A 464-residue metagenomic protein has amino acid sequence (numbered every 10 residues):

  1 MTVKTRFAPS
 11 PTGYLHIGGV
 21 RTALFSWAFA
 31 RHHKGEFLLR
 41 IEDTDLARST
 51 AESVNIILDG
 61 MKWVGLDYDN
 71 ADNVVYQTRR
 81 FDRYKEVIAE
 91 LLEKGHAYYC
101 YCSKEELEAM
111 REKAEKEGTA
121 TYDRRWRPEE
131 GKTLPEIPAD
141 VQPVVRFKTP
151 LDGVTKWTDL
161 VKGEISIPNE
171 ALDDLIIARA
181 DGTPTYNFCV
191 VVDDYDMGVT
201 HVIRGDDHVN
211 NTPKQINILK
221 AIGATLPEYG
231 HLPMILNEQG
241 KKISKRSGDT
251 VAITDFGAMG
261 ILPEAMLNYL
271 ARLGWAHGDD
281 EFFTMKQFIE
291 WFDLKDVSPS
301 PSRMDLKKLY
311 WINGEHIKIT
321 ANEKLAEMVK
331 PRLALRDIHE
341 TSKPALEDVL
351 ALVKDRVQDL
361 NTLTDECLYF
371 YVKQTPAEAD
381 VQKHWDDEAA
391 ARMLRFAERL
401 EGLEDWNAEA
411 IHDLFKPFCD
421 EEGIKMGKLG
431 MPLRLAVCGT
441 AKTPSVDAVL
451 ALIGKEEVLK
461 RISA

Functional and structural regions predicted by a protein language model:
M1-T119, N211-A224, A265: N-terminal Rossmann-like or analogous alpha/beta NTP/dinucleotide-binding catalytic cores that position adenine
T5-P11, L39-D43, M197-V202, V251 (+2 more regions): Glycine- and acidic
T12, G19-V20, L46, R80 (+16 more regions): Short capping/connector residues at structural and topological boundaries
W27-A28, M61, N187-C189, L433: Hydrophobic alpha-helical segments in the ANL/AMP-binding
S49-A51, N55, G65, V192 (+2 more regions): Conserved nucleotide- and phosphate/pyrophosphate-binding catalytic cores in adenylate/nucleotidyl-handling enzymes
D69-V75, V199-T200, T250-A252: Short acidic, glycine/Ser/Thr-rich loop/turn "cap" segments at secondary-structure junctions
Y98-H231, L236-S244, A252, H277 (+1 more regions): Active-site cores that bind ATP or allylic diphosphates and position pyrophosphate for catalysis
